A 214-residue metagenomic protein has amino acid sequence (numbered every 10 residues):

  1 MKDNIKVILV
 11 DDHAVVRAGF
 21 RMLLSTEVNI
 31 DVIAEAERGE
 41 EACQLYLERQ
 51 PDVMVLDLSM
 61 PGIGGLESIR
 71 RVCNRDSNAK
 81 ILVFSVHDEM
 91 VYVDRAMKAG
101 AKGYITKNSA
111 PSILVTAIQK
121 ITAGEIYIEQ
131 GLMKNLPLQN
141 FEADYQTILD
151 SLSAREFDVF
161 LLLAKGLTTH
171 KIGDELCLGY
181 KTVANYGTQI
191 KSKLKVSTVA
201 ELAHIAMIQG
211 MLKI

Functional and structural regions predicted by a protein language model:
R38-E41, G62-E67: Acidic catalytic/metal-coordinating carboxylates
Q44, L66-N78: Short amphipathic alpha-helix used as the core "switch/output" element in two-component signaling
R49-V55: Active-site beta3 strand of CheY-like receiver
L58-M60: Receiver (REC) domain active-site loop signature in two-component systems and cognate sites in sensor histidine kinases
V91-K98, K102-A154, D158, M211-K213: Short, flexible helix-to-coil linker/hinge segments that flank and couple to helix-turn-helix
Y145-K181: Helix-turn-helix DNA-binding segment
T168-E201: Recognition helix of helix-turn-helix DNA-binding domains
